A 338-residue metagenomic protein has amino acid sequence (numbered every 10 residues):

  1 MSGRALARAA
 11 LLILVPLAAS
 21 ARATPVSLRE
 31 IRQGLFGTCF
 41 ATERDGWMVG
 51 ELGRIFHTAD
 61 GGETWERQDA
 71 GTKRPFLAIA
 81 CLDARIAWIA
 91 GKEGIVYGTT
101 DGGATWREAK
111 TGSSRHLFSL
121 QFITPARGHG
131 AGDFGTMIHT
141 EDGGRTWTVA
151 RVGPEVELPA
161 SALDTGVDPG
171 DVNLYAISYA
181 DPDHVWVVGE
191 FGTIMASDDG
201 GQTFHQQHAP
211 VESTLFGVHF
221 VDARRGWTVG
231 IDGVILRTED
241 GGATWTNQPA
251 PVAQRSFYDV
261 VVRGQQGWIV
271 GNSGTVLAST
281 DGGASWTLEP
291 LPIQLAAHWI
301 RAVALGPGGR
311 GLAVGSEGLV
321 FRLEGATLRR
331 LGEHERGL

Functional and structural regions predicted by a protein language model:
M1-A10: Bacterial N-terminal signal peptides that target proteins for export
S2, P16-A19, V26: A general, composition-driven signal for non-globular sequence regions
A9-L17: Bacterial N-terminal signal peptides
A21-L338: Residue-level hotspots at or immediately adjacent to binding/recognition sites across diverse folds
